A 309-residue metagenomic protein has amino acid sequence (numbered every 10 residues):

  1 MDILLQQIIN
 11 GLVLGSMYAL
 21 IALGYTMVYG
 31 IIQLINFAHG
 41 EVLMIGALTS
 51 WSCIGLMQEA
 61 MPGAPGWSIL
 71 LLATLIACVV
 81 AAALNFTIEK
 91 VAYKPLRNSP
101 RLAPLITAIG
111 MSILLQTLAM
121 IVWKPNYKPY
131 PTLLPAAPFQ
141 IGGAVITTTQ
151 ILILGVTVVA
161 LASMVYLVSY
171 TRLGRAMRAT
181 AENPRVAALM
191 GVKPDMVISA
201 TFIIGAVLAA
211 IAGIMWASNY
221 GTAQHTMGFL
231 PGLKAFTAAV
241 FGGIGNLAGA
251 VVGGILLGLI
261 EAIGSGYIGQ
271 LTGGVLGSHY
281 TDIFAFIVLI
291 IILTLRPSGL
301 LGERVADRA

Functional and structural regions predicted by a protein language model:
M1-I21, T49, A60-L72, S99-A103 (+4 more regions): Membrane-interfacial amphipathic/re-entrant helices at transmembrane-helix boundaries
L4-I54, T87-A103, A239-L247: Single transmembrane alpha-helix segments in multi-pass membrane proteins
L14, V145-A223, G242, L247-G253: Helix-loop-helix "hairpin" substructures at the membrane interface of multi-pass membrane proteins
Y18, L70-C78, F202-A209, M215-F286: Transmembrane alpha-helical segments in multi-pass inner-membrane proteins
I31-T87, V91, Y267-V275: Membrane-embedded helix boundary and interhelical linker motif in transport proteins
A47-S52, A77-L84, M111-A119, V156-V165 (+3 more regions): Hydrophobic core segments of alpha-helical transmembrane domains in multi-pass membrane transport and ion-translocation
M61-M111, L118, V252-L257, E261 (+1 more regions): Alpha-helical transmembrane segments within multi-pass membrane transporters and channels
P95-L96, R101-Y170, V197, I263-D282 (+2 more regions): Transmembrane helix-bundle core of multi-pass membrane transporters and related energy-transducing complexes
